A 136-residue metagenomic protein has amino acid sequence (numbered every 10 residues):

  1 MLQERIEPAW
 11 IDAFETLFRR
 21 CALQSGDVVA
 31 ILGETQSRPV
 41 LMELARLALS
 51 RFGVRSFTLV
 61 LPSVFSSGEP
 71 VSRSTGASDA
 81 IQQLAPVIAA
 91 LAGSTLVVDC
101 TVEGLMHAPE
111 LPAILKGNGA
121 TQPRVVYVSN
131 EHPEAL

Functional and structural regions predicted by a protein language model:
M1-L136: Active-site bordering "gate/hinge" segments that shape substrate access to catalytic or cofactor-binding pockets
